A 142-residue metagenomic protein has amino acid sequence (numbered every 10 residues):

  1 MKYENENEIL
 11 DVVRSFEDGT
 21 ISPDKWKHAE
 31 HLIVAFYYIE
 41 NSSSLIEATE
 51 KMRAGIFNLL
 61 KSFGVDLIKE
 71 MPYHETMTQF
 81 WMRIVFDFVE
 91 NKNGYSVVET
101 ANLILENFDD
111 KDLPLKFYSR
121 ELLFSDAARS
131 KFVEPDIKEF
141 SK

Functional and structural regions predicted by a protein language model:
M1-D18: Intrinsically disordered, low-complexity serine/threonine- and proline-rich regulatory segments
Y3, D18-G94: Conserved, aromatic- and glycine-enriched, well-ordered alpha/beta core segments that occur as contiguous structural
L10, L32, L45, L59-L60 (+4 more regions): Generic detector of leucine side chains in alpha-helical contexts
L10-V13, R53, F57, M82 (+2 more regions): Hydrophobic core segments within long, regular secondary-structure runs in both alpha- and beta-rich folds
S15, T20, K25, K116-F117 (+1 more regions): Residue-level preference for alpha-helix termini and adjacent loops
E70-K142: A charged, amphipathic interaction segment
